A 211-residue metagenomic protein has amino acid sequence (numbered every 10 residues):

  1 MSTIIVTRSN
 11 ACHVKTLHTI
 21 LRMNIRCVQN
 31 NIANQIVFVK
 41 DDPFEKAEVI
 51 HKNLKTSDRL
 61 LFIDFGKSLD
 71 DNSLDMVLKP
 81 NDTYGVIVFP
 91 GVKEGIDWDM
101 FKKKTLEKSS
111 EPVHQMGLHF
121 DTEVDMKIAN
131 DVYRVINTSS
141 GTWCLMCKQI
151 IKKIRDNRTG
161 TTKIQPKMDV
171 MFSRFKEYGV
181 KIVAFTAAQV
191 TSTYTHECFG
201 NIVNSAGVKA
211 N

Functional and structural regions predicted by a protein language model:
M1-K46, V190, N211: N-proximal low-complexity "stem/linker" segments adjacent to membrane-targeting elements
S2, S9, N137-T142, M146-N211: C-terminal catalytic/acceptor-binding lobe
R22-I36, K55-T56, T83-V86, S173-V183 (+1 more regions): Structural alpha-beta junctions
K40-L54, N72: Glycine-rich, basic loop-to-helix element that forms the pyrophosphate-binding segment of sugar-nucleotide handling
I50-H51, L74-L78, M168-S173: Short amphipathic alpha-helical segments and helix-helix/interface helices
S57-L69: Short beta-strand-to-loop acidic/aromatic patch adjacent to the donor-nucleotide binding site
F62, V88-F89, I182-F185: A structural signal for short, well-ordered beta-strand segments and their strand-loop junctions that often border
D70-T159: Conserved catalytic core of nucleotide-sugar-dependent glycosyltransferases
